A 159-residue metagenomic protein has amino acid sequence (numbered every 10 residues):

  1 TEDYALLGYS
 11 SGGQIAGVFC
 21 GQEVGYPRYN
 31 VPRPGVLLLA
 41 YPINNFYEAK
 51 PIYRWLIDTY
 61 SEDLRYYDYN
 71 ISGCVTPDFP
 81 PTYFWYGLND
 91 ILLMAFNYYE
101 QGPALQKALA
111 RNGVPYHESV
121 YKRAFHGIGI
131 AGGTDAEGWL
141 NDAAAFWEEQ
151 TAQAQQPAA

Functional and structural regions predicted by a protein language model:
T1-A159: Alpha/beta-hydrolase superfamily serine-hydrolase fold, recognizing
